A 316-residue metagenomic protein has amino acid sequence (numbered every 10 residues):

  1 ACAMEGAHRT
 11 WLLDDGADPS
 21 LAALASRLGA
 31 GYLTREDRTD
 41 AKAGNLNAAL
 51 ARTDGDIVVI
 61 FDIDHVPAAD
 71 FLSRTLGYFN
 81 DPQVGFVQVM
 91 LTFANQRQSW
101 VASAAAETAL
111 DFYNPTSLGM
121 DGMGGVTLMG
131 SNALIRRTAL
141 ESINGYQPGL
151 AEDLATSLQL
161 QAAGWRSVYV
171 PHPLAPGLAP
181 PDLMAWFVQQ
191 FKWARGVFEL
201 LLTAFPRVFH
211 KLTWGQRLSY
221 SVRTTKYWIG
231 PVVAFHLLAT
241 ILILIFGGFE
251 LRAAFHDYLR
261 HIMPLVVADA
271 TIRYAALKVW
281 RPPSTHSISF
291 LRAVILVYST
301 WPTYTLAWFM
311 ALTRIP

Functional and structural regions predicted by a protein language model:
A1-A7: Short, acidic, metal-binding catalytic loop of nucleotide-sugar glycosyltransferases
D14-L21, D37-R38: A conserved acidic beta->alpha catalytic loop
S26-G29, A163: Short, structured coil segments at secondary-structure junctions
L33-I57, A69-A151, Q159-A162, A179 (+1 more regions): Long helical/loop segments within the catalytic core of UDP-sugar-dependent glycosyltransferases, especially the large
M90, V168-P176: Catalytic beta-strand/loop signature of glycosyltransferases that borders the donor
K226-I315: Membrane-embedded multi-pass helical conduit in multi-pass membrane proteins, especially envelope-biosynthetic
